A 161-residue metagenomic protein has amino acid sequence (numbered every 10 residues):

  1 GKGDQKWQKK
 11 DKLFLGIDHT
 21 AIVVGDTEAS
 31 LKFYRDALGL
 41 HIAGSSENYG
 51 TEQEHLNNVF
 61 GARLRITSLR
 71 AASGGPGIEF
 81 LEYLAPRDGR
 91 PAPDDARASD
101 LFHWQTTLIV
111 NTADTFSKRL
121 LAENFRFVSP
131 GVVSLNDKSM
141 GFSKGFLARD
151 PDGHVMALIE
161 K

Functional and structural regions predicted by a protein language model:
G1, D150-M156: Short, glycine-anchored, charge-dense loop/turn motifs used at functional sites
G1-E28, K32: Surface-exposed beta-loop interaction hotspot
D11, N57-V59, D95-R97, D137: Short consensus segments that form the blades of beta-propeller domains, in both extracellular/periplasmic
L15-G25, T67-L84, P91-E123, S143-R149: Vicinal oxygen chelate
V23-G77, A122, K138-G141, R149: Core segments of cupin and vicinal oxygen chelate
Q53-E54, R63, G89-P93, R119-L121 (+1 more regions): Intrinsic, low-complexity N-terminal interaction/targeting segments
L158-K161: Short beta->alpha transition motifs characteristic of CBS
